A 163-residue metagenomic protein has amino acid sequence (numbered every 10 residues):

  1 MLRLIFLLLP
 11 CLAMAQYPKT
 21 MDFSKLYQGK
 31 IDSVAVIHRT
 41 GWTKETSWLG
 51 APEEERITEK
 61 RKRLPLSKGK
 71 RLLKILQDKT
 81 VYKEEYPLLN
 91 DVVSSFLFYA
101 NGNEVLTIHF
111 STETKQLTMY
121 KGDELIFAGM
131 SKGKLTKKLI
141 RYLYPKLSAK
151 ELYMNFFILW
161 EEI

Functional and structural regions predicted by a protein language model:
M1-M21: Bacterial Sec-dependent N-terminal signal peptides
Q16-I163: Function-determining sites in protein domains
